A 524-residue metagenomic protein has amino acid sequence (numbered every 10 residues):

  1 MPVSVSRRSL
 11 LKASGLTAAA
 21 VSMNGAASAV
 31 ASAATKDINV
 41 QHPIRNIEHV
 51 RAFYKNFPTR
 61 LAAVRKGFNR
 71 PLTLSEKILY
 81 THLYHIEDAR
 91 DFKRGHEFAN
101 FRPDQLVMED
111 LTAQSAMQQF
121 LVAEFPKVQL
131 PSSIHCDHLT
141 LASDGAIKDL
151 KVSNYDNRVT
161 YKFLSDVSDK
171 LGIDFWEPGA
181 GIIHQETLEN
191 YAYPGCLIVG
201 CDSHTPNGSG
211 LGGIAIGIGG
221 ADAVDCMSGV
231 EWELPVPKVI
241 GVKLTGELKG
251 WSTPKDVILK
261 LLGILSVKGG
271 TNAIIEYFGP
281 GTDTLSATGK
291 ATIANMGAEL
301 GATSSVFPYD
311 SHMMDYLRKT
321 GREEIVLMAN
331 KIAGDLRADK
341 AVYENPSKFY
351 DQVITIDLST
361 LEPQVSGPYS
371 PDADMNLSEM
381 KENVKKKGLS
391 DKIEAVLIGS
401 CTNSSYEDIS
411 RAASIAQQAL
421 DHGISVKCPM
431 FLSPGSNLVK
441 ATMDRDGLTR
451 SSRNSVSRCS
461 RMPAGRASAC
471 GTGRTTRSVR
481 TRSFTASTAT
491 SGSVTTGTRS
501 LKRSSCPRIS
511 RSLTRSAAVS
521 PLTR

Functional and structural regions predicted by a protein language model:
M1-P2, A34-D37: Intrinsically disordered low-complexity regions specifically enriched for long asparagine
M1-T17: N-terminal secretory signal peptides and thylakoid transit peptides that target proteins across membranes
N24-G25, S311: Short amphipathic alpha-helical leader/targeting segments
A26-A34: Signal peptide processing junction and immediate N-terminal pro/mature segment of secreted/exported proteins
K36-R524: Fe-S-dependent hydro-lyases/dehydratases of central metabolism
